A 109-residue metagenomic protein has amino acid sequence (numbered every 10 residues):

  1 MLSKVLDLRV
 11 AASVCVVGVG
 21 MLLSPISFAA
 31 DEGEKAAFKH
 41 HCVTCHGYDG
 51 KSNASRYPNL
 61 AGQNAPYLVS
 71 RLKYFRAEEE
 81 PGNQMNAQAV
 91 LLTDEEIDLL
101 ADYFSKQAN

Functional and structural regions predicted by a protein language model:
M1-R9: N-terminal secretory signal peptides that target proteins for export/translocation
A11-L23: Bacterial N-terminal signal peptides
F28-D49: Sequence/structural segment immediately N-terminal to covalent heme-attachment motifs in c-type and related
K35-K39, Q63, A108-N109: Short sequence/structural segments immediately N-terminal
N53-N59, R76-N109: Axial heme c-ligation environment in periplasmic c-type cytochrome domains
